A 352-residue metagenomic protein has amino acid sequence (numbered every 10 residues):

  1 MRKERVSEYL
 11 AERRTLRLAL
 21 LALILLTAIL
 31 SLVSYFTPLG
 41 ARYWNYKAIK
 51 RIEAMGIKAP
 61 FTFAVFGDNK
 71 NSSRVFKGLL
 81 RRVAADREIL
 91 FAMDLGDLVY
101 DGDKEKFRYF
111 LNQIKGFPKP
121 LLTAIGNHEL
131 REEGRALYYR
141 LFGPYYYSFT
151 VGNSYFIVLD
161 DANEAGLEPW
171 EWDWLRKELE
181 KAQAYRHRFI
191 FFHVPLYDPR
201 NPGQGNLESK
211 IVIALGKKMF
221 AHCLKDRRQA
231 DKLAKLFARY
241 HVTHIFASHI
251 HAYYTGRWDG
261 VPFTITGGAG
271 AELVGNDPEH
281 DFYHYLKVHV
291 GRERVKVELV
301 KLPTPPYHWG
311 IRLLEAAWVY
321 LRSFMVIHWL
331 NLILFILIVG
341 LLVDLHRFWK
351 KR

Functional and structural regions predicted by a protein language model:
M1-L18, K351-R352: N-terminal Lys/Arg-rich, disordered targeting/topogenic segments
A19-S34, F335-I338: Hydrophobic membrane-insertion alpha-helices, especially the h-region of bacterial N-terminal signal peptides
A28-Y109, P199: N-terminal active-site segment of His-dependent metallophosphoesterases
Y35, F192-G205: Short, solvent-exposed beta-strand-terminating loops
G40-A48, Y254-D259, E279, L286-R352: A short C-terminal boundary segment appended to hydrolase-like catalytic domains
G40-Y46, R51, M55, K104-R188 (+2 more regions): Extended active-site neighborhood of metal-dependent phosphoesterases/phosphodiesterases
F63, A92, F156, R188-F189: Hydrophobic beta-strand anchors of alpha/beta hydrolase catalytic cores
D68, G96-D97, G126-N127, H193 (+1 more regions): Active-site glycine-centered loops adjacent to acidic/histidine catalytic or metal-binding residues that shape
